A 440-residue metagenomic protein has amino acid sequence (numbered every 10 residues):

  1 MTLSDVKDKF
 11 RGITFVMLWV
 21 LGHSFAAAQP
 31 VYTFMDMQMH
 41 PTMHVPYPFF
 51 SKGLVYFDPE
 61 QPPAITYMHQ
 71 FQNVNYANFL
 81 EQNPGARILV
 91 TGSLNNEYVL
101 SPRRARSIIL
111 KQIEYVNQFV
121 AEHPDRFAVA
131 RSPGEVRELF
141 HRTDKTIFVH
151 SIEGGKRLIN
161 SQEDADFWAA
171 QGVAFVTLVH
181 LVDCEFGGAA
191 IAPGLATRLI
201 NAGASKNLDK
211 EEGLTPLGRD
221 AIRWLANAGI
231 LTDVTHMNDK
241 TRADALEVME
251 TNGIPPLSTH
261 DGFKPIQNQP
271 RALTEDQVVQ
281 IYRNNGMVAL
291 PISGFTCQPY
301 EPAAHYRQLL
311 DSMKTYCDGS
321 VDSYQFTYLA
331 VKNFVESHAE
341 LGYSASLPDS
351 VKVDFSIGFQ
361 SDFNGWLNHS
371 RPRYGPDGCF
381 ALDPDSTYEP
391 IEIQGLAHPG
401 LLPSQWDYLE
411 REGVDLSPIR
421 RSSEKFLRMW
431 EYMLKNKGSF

Functional and structural regions predicted by a protein language model:
M1-S4, W19, Y32: Short linear motifs centered on Gly/Pro in flexible linkers and helix caps
M1-T14: Bacterial N-terminal signal peptides that target proteins for export
T14-S24: Bacterial N-terminal signal peptides
S24, Y32, G213-L214, D261: Exposed regions on extracellular, virion, or secretory-pathway luminal proteins
A27-I200, K206-L208, R219-R223, N227 (+3 more regions): N-terminal hydrophobic targeting/anchoring segments and the immediately downstream early-domain regions of hydrolases
K210-L246, T259: Loop-centered beta-sheet repeat module
